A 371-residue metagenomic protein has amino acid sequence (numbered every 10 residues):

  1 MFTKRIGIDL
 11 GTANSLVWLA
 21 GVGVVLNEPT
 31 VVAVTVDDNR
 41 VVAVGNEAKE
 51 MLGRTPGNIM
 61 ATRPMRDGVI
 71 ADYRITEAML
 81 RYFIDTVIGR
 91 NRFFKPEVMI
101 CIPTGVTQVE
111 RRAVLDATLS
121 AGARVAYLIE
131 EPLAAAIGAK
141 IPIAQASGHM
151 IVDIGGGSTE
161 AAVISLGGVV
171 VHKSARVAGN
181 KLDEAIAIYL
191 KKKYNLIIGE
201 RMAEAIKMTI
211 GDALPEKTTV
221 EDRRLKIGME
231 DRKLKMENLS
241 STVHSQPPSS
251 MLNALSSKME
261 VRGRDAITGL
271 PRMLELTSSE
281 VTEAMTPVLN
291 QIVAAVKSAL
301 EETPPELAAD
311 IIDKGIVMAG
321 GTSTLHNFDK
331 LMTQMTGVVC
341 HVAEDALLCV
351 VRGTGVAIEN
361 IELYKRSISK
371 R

Functional and structural regions predicted by a protein language model:
M1-I154, A162-D222, I227, D231-V243 (+2 more regions): Nucleotide/phosphate-binding catalytic cleft detector across ATP-hydrolyzing and phosphate-transferring enzymes
